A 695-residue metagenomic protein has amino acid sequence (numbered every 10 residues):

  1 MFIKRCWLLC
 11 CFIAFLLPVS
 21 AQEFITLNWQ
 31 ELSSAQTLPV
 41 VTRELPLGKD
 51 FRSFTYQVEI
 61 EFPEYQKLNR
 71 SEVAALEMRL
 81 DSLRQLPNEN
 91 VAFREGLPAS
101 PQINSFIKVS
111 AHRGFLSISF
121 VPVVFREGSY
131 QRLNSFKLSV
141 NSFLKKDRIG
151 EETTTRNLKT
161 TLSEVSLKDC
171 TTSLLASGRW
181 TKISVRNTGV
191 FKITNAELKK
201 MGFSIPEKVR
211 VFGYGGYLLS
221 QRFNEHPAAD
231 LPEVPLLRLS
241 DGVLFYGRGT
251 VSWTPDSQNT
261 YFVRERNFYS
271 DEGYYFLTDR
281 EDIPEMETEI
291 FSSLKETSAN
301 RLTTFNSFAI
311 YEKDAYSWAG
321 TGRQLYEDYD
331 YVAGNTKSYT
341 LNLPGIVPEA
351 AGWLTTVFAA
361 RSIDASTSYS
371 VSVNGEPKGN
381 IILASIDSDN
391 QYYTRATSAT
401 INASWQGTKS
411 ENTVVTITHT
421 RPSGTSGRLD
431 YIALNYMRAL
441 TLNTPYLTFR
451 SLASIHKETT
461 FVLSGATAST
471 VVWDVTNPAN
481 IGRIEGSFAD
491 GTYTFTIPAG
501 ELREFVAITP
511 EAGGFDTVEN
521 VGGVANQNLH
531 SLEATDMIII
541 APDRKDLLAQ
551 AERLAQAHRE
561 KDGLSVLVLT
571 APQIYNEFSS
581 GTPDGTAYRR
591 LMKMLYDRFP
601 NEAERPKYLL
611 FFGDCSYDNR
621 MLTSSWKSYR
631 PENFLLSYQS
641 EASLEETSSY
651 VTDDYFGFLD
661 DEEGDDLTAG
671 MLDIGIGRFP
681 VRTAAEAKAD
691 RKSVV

Functional and structural regions predicted by a protein language model:
M1-I25: Bacterial Sec-dependent N-terminal signal peptides
Q22-V695: Cysteine-dependent hydrolase recognition
